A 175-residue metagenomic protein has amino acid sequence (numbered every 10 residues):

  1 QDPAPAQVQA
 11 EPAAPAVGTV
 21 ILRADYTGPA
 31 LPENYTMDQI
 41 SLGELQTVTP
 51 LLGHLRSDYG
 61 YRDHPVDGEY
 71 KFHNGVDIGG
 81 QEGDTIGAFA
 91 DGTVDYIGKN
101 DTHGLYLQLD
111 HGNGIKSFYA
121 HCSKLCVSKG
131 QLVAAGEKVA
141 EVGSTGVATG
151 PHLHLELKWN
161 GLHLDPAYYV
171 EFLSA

Functional and structural regions predicted by a protein language model:
Q1-A10: Terminal presequence/propeptide segments associated with secretion/organelle targeting and zymogen/polyprotein
P12-H103: Surface-exposed, glycine-biased beta-strand/turn segments
D58, I97-G98, L125, V142-T145: Residue-level recognition of beta-strand microenvironments
K71-N74, A88-C126, P151, E156: Zn2+-dependent peptidoglycan hydrolase active-site motif and core
V76, D84, S117, L125 (+2 more regions): Glycine-centered loop/turn positions within well-structured domains that cap or flank conserved ligand/cofactor-binding
G80, K124-L125, K129: Active-site acidic-Proline motif in GNAT/NAT acetyltransferases
T85-V94, V127-V142: Short, well-structured beta-strand-loop connectors
L105-N113, Q131-A175: Conserved, short, structured surface segments that act as functional micro-motifs
